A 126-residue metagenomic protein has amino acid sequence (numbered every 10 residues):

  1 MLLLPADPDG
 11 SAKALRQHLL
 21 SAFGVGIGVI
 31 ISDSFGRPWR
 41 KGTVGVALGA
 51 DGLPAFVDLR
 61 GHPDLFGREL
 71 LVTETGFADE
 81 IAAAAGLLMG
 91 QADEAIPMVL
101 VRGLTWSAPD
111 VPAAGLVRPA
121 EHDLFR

Functional and structural regions predicted by a protein language model:
L3, F23, I27-R126: A structural signal for small-residue-enriched, beta-sheet-centric alpha/beta enzyme cores and oligomeric scaffold folds
L4-I27: Phosphate-interacting basic helix/loop segments used at nucleotide- and nucleic-acid interfaces
